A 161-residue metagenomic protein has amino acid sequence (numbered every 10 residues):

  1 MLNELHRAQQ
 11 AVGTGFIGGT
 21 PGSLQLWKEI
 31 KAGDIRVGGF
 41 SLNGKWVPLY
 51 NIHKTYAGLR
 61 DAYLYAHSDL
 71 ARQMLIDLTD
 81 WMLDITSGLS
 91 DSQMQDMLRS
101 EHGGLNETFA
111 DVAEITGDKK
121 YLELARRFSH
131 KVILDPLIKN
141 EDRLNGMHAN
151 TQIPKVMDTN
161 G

Functional and structural regions predicted by a protein language model:
M1-G161: Glycan-recognition and catalytic cores of secretory/periplasmic carbohydrate-active enzymes
